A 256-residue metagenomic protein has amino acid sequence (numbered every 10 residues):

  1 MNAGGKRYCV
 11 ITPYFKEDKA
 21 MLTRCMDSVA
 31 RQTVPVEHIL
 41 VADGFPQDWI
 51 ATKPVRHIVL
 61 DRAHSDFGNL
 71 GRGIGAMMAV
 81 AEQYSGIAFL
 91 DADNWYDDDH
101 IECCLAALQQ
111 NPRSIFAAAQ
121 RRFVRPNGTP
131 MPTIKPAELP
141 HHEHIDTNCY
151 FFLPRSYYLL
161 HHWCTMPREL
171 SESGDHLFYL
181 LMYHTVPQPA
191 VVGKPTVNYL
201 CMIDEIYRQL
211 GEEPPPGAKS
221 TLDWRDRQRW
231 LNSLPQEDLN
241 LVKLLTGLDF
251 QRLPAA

Functional and structural regions predicted by a protein language model:
M1-D27: N-proximal low-complexity "stem/linker" segments adjacent to membrane-targeting elements
R24-V36: Short, acidic, metal-binding catalytic loop of nucleotide-sugar glycosyltransferases
A63-A79: Glycine-rich, basic loop-to-helix element that forms the pyrophosphate-binding segment of sugar-nucleotide handling
Y84-W95: Short beta-strand-to-loop acidic/aromatic patch adjacent to the donor-nucleotide binding site
N94-A107: Acidic donor-binding/catalytic loop of UDP-sugar-dependent glycosyltransferases, especially processive GT2
A117-T129: Short beta-strand-to-loop element that shapes/binds the nucleotide-sugar donor at the catalytic cleft/hinge
Q120, P189-T196: Catalytic beta-strand/loop signature of glycosyltransferases that borders the donor
E169-F178: Acidic donor-binding loop at a coil-to-helix junction in glycosyltransferase catalytic cores that engages
